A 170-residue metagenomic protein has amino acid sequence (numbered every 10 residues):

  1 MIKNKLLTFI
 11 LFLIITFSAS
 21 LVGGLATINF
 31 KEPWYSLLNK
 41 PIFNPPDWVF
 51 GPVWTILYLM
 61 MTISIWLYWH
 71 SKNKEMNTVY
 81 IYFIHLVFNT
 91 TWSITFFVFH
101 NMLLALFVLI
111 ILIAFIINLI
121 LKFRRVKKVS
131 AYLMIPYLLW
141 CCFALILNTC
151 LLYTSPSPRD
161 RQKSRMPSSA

Functional and structural regions predicted by a protein language model:
L7-L25: N-terminal signal-anchor transmembrane alpha helix
N29-I42: Membrane-interface helix termini and inter-helical loops of multi-pass transporters
K40-P52: Short aromatic-rich membrane-water interface segments that cap or initiate transmembrane helices in multi-pass membrane
P52-I65, I110: Hydrophobic alpha-helical transmembrane segments
K74-Y82: Membrane-interfacial loop-to-transmembrane alpha-helix junctions, especially the N-terminal start
I94-L103: Membrane-interface helix caps and helix-loop-helix hairpins in membrane proteins
R124-L139: Interfacial loop-to-transmembrane junctions
Y153-P158: Conserved small/polar residues in nucleotide/adenosyl-binding loops
